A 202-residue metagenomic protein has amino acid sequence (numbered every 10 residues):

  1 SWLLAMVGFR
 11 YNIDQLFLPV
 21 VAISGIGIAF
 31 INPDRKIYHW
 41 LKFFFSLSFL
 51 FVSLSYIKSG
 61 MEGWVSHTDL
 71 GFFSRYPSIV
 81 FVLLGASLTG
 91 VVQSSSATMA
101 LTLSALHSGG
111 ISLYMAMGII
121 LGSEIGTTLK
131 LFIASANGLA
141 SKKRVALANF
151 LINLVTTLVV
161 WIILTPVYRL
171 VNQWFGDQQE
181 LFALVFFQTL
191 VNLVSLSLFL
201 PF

Functional and structural regions predicted by a protein language model:
S1, V21, F43-L47, F51 (+6 more regions): Alpha-helical transmembrane segments of multi-pass membrane proteins, especially transporters and channels
S1-L16, V21, T89-G126, S135-S141 (+1 more regions): Membrane-interfacial helix-loop connectors
S24-Y38, L131-G138: C-terminal ends of transmembrane helices
W40-L84, A105: Helix-loop-helix hairpins and the membrane-proximal interhelical loops of multi-pass alpha-helical transport proteins
L54-V65, T157-N172: Hydrophobic alpha-helical transmembrane segments in multi-pass integral membrane proteins
T68-L83, G110-M115, D177-A183: Membrane-interfacial loop-to-helix junctions in multi-pass transporters
E124, T128-L129, F150-V159, V185-P201: Hydrophobic transmembrane alpha-helical segments of multi-pass transport and channel proteins
L164, Y168-Q178, A183-F187, L193-F202: Membrane-interfacial segments at transmembrane helix termini in multi-pass membrane proteins
